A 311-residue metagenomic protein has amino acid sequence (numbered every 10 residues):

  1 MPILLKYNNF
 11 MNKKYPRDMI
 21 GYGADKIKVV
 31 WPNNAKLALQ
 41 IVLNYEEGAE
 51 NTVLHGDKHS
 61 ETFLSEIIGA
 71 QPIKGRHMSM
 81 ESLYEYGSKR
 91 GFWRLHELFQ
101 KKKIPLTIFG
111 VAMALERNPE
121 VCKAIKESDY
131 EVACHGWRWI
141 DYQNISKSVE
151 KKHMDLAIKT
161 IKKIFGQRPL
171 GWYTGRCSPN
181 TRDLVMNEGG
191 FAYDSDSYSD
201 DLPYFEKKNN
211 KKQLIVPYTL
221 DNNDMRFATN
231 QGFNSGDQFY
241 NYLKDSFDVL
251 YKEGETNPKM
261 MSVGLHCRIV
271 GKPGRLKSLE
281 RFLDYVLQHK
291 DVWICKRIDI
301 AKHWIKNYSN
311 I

Functional and structural regions predicted by a protein language model:
L4-L214, Y240-V263, I269-I311: Catalytic alpha-helical scaffold of carbohydrate-active enzymes acting on polysaccharides/glycoconjugates
P217-Y251: A conserved mid-domain beta-alpha-beta active-site/ligand-binding segment of alpha/beta enzyme cores
D221-N223, L265-R268: Active-site clefts of carbohydrate-active enzymes
